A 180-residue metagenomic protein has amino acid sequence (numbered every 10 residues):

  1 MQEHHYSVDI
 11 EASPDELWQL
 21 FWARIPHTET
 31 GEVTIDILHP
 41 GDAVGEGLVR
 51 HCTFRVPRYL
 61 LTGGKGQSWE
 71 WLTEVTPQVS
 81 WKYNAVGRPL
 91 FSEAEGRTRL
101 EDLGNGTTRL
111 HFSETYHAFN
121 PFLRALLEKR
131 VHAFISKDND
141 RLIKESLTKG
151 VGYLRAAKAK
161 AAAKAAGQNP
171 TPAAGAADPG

Functional and structural regions predicted by a protein language model:
M1-D9, V49, Q67, S80 (+2 more regions): Intrinsic-disorder/low-complexity, polar/charged segments enriched in Ser/Thr/Lys/Arg/Asp/Glu/Gln
M1-G45, D178-G180: Hydrophobic ligand-binding cavity/cleft-lining segments
Y6-V8, Q67-E74, G87, A94-D102 (+1 more regions): Hydrophobic/aromatic beta-strand elements that line small-molecule binding cavities or substrate pockets in beta-rich
E11-D15, D42-V44, T73-S80, R99-R109: A short, structured loop/turn motif at beta-sheet edges
P26-E29, I37-P89, R141, E145-G167: Glycine-rich portal/gate segments that line the openings of hydrophobic small-molecule binding cavities
V56-R58, P89, D102, Y116-N120: Beta-strand elements of well-folded, non-transmembrane domains
T62-G63, F91-E95, N120-A125: A short, polar/proline- and glycine-enriched secondary-structure boundary/capping micro-motif
T115-G180: A conserved amphipathic terminal alpha-helix motif
